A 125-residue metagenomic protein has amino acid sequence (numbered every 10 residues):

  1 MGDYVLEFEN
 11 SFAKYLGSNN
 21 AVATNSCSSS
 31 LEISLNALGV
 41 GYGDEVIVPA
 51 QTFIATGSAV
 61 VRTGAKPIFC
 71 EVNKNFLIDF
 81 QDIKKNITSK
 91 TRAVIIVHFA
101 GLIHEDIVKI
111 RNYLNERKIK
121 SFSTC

Functional and structural regions predicted by a protein language model:
M1-E45, A59-T63, F69: Phosphate-binding glycine-rich loop
A23, V48, A93-V97: A short beta-strand submotif of the Rossmann-like class I SAM-dependent methyltransferase core that lines
S26, Q51, F99: Flexible loop residues that form catalytic and substrate-binding hotspots at small-molecule/glycan-binding clefts
A50, A65, F69-N73: Short beta->alpha connector loops at strand-helix junctions that form conserved, small/polar/Pro-enriched
T52-G57: Conserved coil-to-alpha-helix start sites within the AMP-binding
S58, R62, Q81-K84: Active-site-proximal loop->helix
N75-C125: Active-site phosphate-binding strand-loop segment of PLP-dependent enzymes
